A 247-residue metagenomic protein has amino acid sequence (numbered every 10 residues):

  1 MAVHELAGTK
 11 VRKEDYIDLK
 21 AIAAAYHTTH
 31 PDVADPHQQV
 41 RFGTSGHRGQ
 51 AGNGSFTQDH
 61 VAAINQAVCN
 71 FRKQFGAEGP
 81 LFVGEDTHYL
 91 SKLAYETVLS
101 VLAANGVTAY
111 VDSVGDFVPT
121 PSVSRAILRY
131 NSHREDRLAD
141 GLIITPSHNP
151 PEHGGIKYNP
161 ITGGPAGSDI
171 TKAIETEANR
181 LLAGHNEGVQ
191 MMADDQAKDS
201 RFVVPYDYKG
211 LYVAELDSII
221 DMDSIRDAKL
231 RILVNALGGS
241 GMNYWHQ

Functional and structural regions predicted by a protein language model:
A2-Q38, R134-E135, G154-Q247: Gly/Ser/Thr-enriched, mixed-charge loops and adjacent short helices that form phosphate/oxyanion-binding elements
K20, F82-H153, Q247: N-terminal small/polar loop signature for handling phosphorylated ligands or for N-terminal nucleophile
P31-T44, R48, F71, G76 (+1 more regions): N-terminal glycine-rich anion-binding loops that anchor highly charged ligand groups
H37-F56, P146-N149, A236-Y244: Conserved phosphate/anionic-ligand binding catalytic regions in large, soluble enzymes, centered on
G46-V61, K198-Y206: Acidic/glycine-enriched edge-of-secondary-structure segments
F56-Q66, L90-S91, G115-P119, P205-V213: Phosphate/oxyanion-binding active-site loops and adjacent basic polyanion-contact surfaces
Q58-N65, F71, E85-A104, L230-Q247: Glycine-rich phosphate/diphosphate-binding loop of Rossmann-like nucleotide-binding domains
N65-L81, V189, D221-A228: Glycine-rich phosphate/diphosphate-binding loops that line cofactor/substrate pockets in enzymes
